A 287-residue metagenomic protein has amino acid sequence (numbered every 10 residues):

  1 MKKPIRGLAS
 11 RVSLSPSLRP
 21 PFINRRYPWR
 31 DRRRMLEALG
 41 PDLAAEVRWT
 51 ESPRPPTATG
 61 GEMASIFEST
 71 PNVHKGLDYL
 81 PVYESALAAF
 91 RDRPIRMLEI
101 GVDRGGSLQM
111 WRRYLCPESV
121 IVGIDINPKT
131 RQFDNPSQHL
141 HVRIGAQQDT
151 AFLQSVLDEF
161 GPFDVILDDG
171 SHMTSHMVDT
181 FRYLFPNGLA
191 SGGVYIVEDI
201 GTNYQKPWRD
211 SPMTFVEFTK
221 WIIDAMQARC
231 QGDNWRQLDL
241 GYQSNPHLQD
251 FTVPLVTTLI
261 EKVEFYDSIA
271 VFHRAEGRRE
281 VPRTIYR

Functional and structural regions predicted by a protein language model:
K2-V165, S171-V197, G201-R287: A short alpha-helical cap/connector motif
